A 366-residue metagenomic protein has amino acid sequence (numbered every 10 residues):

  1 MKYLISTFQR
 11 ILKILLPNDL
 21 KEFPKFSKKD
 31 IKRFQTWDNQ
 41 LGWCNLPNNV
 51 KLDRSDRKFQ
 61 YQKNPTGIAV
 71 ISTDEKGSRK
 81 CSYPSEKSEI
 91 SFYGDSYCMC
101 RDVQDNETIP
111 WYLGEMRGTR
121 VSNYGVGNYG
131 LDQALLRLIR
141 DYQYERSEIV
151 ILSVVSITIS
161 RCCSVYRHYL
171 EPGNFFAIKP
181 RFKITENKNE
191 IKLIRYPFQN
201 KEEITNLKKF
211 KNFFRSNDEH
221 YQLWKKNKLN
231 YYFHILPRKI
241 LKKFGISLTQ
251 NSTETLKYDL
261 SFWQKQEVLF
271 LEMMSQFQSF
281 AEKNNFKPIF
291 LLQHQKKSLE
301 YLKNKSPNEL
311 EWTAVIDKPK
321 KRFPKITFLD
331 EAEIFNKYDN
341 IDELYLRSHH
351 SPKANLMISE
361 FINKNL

Functional and structural regions predicted by a protein language model:
Y3-L12, L16, I157-D317, I334-D339: Serine-dependent acyl-ester chemistry module
L4-Y112, M116, N227, L256 (+2 more regions): Membrane/wall-proximal cationic-aromatic binding patches
F92, L152, F290-L292: Structural beta-sheet core signal
M99-E186, L193: Conserved SGNH/GDSL esterase-like catalytic core that processes O-acyl groups on lipids and polysaccharides
G118-R120, R146-V150, E282-P288, P324-I326: Loop/turn elements at helix/coil->beta-strand transitions in domains of secreted/extracellular proteins
G125-G127, L292-Q293, D330-E333: Residue-level recognition of beta-strand->loop/alpha-helix junctions
L131, L135, E267, L271 (+1 more regions): Short, amphipathic alpha-helical "lid/cap" segments that border enzyme active or binding sites
K297-L366: Catalytic His-Asp segment of secreted/periplasmic serine-dependent ester chemistry enzymes
